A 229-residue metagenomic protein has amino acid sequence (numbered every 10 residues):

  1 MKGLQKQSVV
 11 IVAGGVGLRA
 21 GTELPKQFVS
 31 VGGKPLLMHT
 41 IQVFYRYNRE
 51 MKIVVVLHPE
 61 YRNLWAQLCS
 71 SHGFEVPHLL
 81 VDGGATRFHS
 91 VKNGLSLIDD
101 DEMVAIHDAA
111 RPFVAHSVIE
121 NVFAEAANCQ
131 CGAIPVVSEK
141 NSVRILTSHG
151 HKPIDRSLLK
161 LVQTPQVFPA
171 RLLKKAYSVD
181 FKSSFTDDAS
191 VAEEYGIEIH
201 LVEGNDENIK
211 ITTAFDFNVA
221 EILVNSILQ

Functional and structural regions predicted by a protein language model:
K2-N63: N-terminal glycine-rich phosphate-binding loop and ensuing alpha1 helix
L4, L97-E102, N128-C129: Glycine-rich phosphate-binding loop signature in dinucleotide/nucleotide-binding domains
S8-V10, K52-V54, L79, A105 (+1 more regions): A structural signal for isolated positions on well-ordered beta-strands in alpha/beta enzyme cores
I11, L37, G94, H107-D108 (+3 more regions): Residue-level signal for inorganic ion chemistry
S70-M103: Short phosphate-binding loop-to-helix
D101-R111: Short beta-strand-to-loop acidic/aromatic patch adjacent to the donor-nucleotide binding site
F113-V202, Q229: Conserved core of the sugar-phosphate nucleotidyltransferase
N208-Q229: Hydrophobic helical membrane-anchoring modules
